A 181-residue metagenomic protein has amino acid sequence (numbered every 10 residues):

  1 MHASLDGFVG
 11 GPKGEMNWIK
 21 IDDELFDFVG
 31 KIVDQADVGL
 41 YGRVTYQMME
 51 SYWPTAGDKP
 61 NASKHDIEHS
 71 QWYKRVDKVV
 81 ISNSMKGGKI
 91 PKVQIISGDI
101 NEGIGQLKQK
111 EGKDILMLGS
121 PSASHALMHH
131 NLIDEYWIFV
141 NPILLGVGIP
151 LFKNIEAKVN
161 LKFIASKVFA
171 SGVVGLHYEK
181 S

Functional and structural regions predicted by a protein language model:
M1-L132, P142-S181: Portal/gating segments that form or line small-molecule/metal binding sites
E135: Short, conserved catalytic or interaction motifs in soluble domains
F139: Non-cysteine beta-strand/loop elements that form the S-adenosyl-L-methionine
